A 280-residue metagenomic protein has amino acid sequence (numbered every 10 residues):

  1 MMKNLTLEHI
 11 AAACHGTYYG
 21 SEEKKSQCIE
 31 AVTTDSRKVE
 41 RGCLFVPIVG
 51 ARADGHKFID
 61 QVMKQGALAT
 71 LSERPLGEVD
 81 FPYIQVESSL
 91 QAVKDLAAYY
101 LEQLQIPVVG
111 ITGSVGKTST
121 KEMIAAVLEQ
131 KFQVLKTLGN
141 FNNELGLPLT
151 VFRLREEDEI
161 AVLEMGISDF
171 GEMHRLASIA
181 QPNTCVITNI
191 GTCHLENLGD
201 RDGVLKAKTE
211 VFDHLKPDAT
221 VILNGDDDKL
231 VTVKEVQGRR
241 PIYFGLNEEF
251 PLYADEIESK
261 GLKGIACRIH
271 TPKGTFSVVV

Functional and structural regions predicted by a protein language model:
M1-D95: N-terminal leader/targeting and accessory segments in enzymes
I10, V62, L147, T188 (+2 more regions): Residue-level signature of catalytic and energy-coupling elements of molecular machines, predominantly ATP/GTP-dependent
A11-A12, A92-G225, K229-R239: Phosphate-binding loop of NTP-binding sites
G16, L68, F81, I106 (+5 more regions): A structural micro-motif
G20, P47, S72, Q85-V86 (+6 more regions): Structural signal for conserved beta-strand scaffold positions within catalytic alpha/beta enzyme cores
T34-D35, P47-V49, S72, K136-L138 (+3 more regions): Thr-Gly-centered strand-to-loop micro-motif
P75-V79, D228-T232, P251: Short, charged/polar "capping" segments at the starts of alpha-helices and the immediately preceding loops
R201-D202, E235, R239-V280: Adenine nucleotide phosphate-binding catalytic loops in nucleotide-utilizing enzymes
